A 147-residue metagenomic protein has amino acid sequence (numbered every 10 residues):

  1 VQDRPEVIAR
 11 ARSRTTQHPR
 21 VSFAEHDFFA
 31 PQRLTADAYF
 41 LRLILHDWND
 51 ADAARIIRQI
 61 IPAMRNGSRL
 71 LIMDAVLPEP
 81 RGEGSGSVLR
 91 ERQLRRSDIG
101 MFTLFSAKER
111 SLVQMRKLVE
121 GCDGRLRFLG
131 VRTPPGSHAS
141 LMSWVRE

Functional and structural regions predicted by a protein language model:
V1-E147: Alpha-helical subdomain
